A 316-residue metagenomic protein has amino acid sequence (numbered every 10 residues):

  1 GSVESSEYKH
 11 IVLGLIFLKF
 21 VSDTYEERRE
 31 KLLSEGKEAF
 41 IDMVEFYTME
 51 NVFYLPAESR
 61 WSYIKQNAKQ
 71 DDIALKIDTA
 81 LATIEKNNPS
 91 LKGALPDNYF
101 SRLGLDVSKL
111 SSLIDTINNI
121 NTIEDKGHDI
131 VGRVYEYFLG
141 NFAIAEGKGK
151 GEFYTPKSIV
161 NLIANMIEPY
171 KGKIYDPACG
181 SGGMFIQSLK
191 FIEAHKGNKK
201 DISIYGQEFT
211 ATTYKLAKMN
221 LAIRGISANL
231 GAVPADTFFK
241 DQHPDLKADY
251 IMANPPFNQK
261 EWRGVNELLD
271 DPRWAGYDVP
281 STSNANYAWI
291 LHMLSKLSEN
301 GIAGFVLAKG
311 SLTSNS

Functional and structural regions predicted by a protein language model:
G1-Y170, N229-T237, Q242: Non-catalytic, mostly N-terminal accessory regions of nucleic-acid modification and defense proteins
E7-F20, I163, Y214, A232 (+1 more regions): Conserved Class I SAM-dependent methyltransferase catalytic core
G149-A253, N258-W262, N266-L268, R273-W274 (+1 more regions): Conserved S-adenosyl-L-methionine
L269-N286: Substrate-gripping "pore-loop 1 plus following alpha2 helix"
